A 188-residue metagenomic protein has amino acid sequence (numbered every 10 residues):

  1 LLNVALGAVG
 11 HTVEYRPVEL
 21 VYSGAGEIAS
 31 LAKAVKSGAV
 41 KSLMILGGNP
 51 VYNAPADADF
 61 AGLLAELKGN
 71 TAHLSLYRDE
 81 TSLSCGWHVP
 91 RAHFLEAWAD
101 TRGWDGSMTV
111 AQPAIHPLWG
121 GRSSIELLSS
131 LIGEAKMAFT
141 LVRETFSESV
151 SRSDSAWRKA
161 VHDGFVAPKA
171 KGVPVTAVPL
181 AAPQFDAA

Functional and structural regions predicted by a protein language model:
L1-H162, A188: Non-catalytic alpha/beta scaffold blocks inside enzyme catalytic domains
S155-A188: Long, compositionally biased stretches
